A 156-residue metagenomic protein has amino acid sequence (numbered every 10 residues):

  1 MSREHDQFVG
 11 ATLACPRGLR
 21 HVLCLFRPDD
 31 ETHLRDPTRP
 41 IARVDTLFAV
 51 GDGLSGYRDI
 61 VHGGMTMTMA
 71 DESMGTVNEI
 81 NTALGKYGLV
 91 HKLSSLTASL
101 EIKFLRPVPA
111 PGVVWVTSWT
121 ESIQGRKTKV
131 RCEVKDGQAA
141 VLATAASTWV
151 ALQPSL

Functional and structural regions predicted by a protein language model:
M1-A110, S122-L156: Terminal targeting signals and extreme-terminal segments of soluble enzymes
